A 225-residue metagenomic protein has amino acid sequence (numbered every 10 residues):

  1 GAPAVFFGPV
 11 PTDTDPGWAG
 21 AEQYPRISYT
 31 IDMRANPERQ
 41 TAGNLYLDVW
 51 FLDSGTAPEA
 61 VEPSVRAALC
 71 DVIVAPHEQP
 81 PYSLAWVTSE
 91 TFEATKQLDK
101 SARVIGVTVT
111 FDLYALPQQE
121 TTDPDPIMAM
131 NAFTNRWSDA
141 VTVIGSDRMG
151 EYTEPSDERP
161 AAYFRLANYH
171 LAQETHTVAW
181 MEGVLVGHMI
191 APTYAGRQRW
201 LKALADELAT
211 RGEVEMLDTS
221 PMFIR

Functional and structural regions predicted by a protein language model:
G1-E38, V72-S89, L116-H170, E215-S220: Small/polar-rich, solvent-exposed N-terminal microdomains that initiate assembly or binding
P25-Y29, A35, T41-G43, L47-S64 (+2 more regions): A broadly used, surface-exposed interaction patch
I31, R39-G55, A102-L116, A179-G196 (+1 more regions): Oligomerization/assembly interface segments of phage tail-like spikes and tubes
A57-S64, D125-A129, F133, G196-L204: Short amphipathic alpha-helical segments
P58-P81, D206, T210-V214: Short, acidic/charged, Gly/Pro-enriched secondary-structure junctions
T95-S101: Intrinsic, low-complexity N-terminal interaction/targeting segments
P160, L171-R225: Intrinsically disordered, low-complexity segments enriched in Gly and acidic/Ser/Thr residues that form flexible
